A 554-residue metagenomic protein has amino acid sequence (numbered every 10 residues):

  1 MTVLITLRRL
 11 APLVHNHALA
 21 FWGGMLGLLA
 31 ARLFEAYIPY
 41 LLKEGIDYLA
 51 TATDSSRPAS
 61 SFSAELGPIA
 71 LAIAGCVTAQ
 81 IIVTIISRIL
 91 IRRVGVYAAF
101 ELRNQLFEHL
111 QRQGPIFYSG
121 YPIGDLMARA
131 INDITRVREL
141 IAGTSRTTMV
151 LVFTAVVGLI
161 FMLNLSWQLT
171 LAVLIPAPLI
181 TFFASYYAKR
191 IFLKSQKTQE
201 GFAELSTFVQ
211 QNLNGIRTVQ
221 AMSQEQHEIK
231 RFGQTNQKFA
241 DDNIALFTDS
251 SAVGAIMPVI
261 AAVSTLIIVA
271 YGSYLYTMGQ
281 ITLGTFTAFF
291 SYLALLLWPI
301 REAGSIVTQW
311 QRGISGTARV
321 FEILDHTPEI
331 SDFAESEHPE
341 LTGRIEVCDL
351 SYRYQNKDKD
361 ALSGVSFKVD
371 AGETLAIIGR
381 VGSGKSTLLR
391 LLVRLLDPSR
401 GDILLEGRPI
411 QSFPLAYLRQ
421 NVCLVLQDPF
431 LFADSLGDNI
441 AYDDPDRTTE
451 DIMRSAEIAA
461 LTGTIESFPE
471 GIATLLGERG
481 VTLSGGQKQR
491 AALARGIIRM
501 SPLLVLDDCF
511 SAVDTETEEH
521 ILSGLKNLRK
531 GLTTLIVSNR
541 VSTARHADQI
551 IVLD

Functional and structural regions predicted by a protein language model:
V3, L26-G27, F34-A50, C76-I123 (+11 more regions): Juxtamembrane helix-loop junctions of ABC transporter transmembrane domains
R8, L19-Y40, I69, I73 (+5 more regions): Alpha-helical segments in transporter systems
N16, A20-A30, R146-K197, I267-I281: Transmembrane helices of ABC transporter permease
N16, P115-I116, N132-I141, S145 (+8 more regions): An intracellular "coupling" helix at the cytosolic face of ABC transporter transmembrane type-1 domains
F21-V83, L163-Q168, G279-L283: Transmembrane helix-loop-helix hairpins at lipid-water interfaces of multipass membrane proteins, especially the type-1
A52-T53, F161-I175, A245, D249-A318 (+1 more regions): Helix-loop-helix
D332, P339-D554: ABC-type nucleotide-binding domain
